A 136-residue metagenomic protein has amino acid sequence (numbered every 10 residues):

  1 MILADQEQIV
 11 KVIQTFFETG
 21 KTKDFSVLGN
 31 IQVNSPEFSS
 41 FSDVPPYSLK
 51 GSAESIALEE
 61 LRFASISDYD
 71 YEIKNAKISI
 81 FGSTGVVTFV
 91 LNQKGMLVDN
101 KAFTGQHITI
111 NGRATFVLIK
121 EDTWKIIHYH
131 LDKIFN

Functional and structural regions predicted by a protein language model:
M1-N34: Short, low-complexity N-terminal intrinsically disordered segments enriched in polar/charged residues
F25-I80: A solvent-exposed, acidic/Ser-Thr-rich amphipathic alpha-helical stretch
S65, K94-Q106: Short, cysteine-centered beta-strand-loop-beta hairpins and adjacent loop/turn segments enriched in charged/polar
S67-D70, F81-S83, T104-I110: A generic structural micro-feature
Y71-K74, T88, T109-A114: Short, surface-exposed coil-to-beta transition loops
I78-V87, L118-K125: A short, structured loop/turn motif at beta-sheet edges
S83-G95, D99: A short hydrophobic beta-strand element
T109-N136: Short beta-strand edge/turn micro-motifs at domain boundaries
